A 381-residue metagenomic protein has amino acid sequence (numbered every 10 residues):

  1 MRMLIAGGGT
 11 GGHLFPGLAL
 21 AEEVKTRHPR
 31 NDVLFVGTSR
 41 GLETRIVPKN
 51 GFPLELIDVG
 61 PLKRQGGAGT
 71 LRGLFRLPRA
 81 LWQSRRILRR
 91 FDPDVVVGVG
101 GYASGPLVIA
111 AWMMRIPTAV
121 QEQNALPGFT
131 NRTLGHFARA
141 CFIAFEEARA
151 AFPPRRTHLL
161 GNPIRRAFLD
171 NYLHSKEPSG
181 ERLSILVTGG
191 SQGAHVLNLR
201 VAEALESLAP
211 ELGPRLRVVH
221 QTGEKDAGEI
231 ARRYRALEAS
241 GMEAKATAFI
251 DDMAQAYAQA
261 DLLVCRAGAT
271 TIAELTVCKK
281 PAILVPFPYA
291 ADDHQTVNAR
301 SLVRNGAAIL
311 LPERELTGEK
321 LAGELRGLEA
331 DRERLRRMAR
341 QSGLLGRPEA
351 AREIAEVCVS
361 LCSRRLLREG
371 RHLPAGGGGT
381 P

Functional and structural regions predicted by a protein language model:
M3-G8, R30-R76, E224-D226, R314: Conserved nucleotide-sugar phosphate-binding/catalytic loop shared by glycosyltransferases and other
G41, N50, L173-L263, T296-R300 (+2 more regions): Donor-nucleotide binding loops and adjacent catalytic segments primarily of GT-B fold Leloir glycosyltransferases
L42, P53, W112-L173: Active-site-proximal region of nucleotide-activated glycan assembly enzymes, centered on histidine/acidic-rich loops
G66-V95: An amphipathic, basic-hydrophobic alpha-helix
R85-V96, S104-A119, R132-H136: Glycosyltransferases and closely related glycan-assembly transferases that use nucleotide-activated donors
P93-V95, A258-A273, K280-P281: Acidic donor-binding loop of glycosyltransferase active sites
R334-P348: A short, well-ordered alpha-helix in the C-terminal region of glycosyltransferases
R347-P381: C-terminal alpha-helical cap of glycosyltransferases
